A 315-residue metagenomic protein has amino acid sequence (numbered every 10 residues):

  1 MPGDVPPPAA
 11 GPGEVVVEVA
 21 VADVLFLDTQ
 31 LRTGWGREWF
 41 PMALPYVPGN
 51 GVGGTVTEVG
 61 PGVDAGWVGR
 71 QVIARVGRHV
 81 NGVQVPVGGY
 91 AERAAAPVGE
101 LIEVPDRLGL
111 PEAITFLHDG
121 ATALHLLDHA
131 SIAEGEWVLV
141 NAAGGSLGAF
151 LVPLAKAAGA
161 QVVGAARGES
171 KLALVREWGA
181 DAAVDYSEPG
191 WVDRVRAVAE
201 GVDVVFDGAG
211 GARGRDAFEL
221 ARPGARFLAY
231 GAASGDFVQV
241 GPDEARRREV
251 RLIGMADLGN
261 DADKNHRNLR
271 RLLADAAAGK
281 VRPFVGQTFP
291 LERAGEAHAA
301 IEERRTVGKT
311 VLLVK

Functional and structural regions predicted by a protein language model:
P6-V24, G36-R78: Glycine-rich beta-strand-centered segment in the early N-terminal region that forms part of a ligand/cofactor-binding
P41, A65, R75-A142: NAD(P)H dinucleotide-binding glycine-rich loop of Rossmann-like/cofactor-binding domains, especially the beta1-alpha1
Q71, W137, Q161, A225-R226 (+1 more regions): Short glycine-centered segments of the SAM/dcSAM-binding site in methyltransferase folds
I73, D203-F206: N-terminal Rossmann-like NAD(P) cofactor-binding module of classical short-chain dehydrogenase/reductase
I114-E188: Mid-domain Rossmann-like dinucleotide-binding core that forms the NAD(H)/NADP(H) cofactor-binding site
A166, A212-K280, V314-K315: Glycine-rich phosphate-binding loop and adjacent beta-alpha segment of Rossmann(oid) nucleotide-cofactor-binding
G190-E200: Short amphipathic alpha-helix with an adjacent loop that forms part of the alpha/beta core around
K264-K315: C-terminal hydrophobic helical "lid"/dimerization subdomain of Rossmann-like NAD(P)H-dependent oxidoreductases
